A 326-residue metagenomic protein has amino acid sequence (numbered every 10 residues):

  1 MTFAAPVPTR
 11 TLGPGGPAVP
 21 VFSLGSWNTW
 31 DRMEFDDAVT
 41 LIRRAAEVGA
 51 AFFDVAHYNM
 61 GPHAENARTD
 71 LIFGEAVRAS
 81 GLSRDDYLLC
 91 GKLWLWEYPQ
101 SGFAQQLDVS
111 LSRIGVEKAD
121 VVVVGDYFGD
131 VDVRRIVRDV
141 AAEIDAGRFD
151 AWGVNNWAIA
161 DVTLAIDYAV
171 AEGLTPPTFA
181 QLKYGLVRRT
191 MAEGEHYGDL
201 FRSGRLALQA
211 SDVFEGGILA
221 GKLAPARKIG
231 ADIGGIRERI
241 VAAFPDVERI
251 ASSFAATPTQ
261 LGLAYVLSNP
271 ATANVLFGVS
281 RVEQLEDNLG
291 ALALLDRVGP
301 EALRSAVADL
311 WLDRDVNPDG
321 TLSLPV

Functional and structural regions predicted by a protein language model:
M1-D85: N-terminal binding-site loop/beta-alpha segment at the start of enzyme catalytic domains that lines or forms
P6, Y127-D309, R314-V316, S323-V326: Beta/alpha (TIM)-barrel catalytic core signal, keyed to glycine-rich beta->alpha loops juxtaposed to Asp/Glu that bind
L12, L24, A38, F53 (+9 more regions): Conserved, mostly hydrophobic/aromatic
G13-G16, A46-E47, G74-D85, D108-E117 (+3 more regions): Acidic (Asp/Glu)-rich catalytic clusters
P17-F22, G49-A51, L82-Y87, G115-D120 (+4 more regions): Short, well-ordered coil/turn segments that N-cap beta-strands
G25-D36, G91-S101, G125-D126, D130-V131: Active-site mouth loops of central-metabolism enzymes
M33-A45, P99-G115, V133-R135, A160-D167: Short, acidic/polar
S112-D132: Active-site groove signature of glycoside hydrolases
